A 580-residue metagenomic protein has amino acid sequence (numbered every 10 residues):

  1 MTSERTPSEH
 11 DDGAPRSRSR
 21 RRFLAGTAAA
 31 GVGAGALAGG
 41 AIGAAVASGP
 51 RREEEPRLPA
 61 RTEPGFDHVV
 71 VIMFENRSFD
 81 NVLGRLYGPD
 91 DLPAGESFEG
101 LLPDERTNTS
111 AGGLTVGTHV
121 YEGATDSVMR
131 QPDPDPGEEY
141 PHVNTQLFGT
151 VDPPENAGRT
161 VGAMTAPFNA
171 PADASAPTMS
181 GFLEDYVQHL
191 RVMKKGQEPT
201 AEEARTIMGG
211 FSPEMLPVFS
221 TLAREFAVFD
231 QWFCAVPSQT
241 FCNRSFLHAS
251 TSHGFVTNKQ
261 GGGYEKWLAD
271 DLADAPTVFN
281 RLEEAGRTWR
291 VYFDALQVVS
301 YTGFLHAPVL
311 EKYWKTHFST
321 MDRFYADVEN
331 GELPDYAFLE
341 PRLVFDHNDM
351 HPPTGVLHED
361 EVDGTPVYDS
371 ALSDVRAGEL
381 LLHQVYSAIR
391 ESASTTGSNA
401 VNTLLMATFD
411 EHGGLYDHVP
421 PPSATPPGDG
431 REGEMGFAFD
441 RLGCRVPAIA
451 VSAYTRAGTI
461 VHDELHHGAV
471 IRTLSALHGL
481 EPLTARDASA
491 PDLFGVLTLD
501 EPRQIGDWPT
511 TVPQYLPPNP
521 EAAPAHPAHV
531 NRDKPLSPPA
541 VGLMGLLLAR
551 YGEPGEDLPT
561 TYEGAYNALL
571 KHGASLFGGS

Functional and structural regions predicted by a protein language model:
T2-P7, R16-R18, A25-S580: N-terminal pro-sequences and low-complexity stem/linker regions of secreted or lumenal proteins
